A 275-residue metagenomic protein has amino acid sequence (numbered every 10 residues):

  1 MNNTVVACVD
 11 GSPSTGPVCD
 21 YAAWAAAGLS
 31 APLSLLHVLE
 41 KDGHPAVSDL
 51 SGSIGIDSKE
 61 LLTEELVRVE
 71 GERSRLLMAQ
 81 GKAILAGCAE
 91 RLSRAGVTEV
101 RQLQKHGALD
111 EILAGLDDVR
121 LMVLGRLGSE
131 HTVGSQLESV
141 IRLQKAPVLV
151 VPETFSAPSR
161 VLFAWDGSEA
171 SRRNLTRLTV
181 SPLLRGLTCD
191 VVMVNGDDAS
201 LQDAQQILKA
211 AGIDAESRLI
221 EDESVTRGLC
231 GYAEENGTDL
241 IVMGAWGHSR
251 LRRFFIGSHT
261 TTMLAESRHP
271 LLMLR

Functional and structural regions predicted by a protein language model:
M1-L66, L143-A146, S156-I220, G228 (+1 more regions): Small/aliphatic-rich secondary-structure junction motif
P13, A79, H131-S135, E169 (+2 more regions): Residues at secondary-structure transition points
T15-Y21, A27-G28, Q102-S156, A233-R275: Gly/Ser-rich helix-loop-strand patches that form or flank binding pockets for ribonucleotide-derived cofactors
E40-G43, G71-M122, A210-I241, W246-F254 (+2 more regions): Structural beta-alpha unit
